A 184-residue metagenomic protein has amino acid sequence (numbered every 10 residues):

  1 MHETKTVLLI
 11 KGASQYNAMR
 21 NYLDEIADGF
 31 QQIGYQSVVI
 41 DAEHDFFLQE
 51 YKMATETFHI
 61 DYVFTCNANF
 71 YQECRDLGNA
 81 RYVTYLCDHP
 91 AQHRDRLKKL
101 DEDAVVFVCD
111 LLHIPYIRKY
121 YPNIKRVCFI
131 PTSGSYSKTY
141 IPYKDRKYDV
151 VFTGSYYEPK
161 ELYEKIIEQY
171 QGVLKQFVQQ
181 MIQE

Functional and structural regions predicted by a protein language model:
M1-A80: N-terminal pre-catalytic "stem/leader" segment of glycosyltransferase-like enzymes
H2-E3, I10-A18, Y22, Y121-E184: Nucleotide-sugar donor-binding catalytic core of glycosyltransferases
A13-Q15, H44-F46, A68-Y71, D88-A91 (+3 more regions): Short, solvent-exposed loop/turn segments at secondary-structure junctions
H59-D61, A104, D149: Conserved acidic residues
D76-P90, V105-C109, T132: Active-site proximal beta-strand in glycosyltransferases
G78-N79, D101-E102, P122-N123: Short, structured coil segments at secondary-structure junctions
R94-F107: A conserved, positively charged/aromatic
F107-I124: A short, active-site helix/loop in glycosyltransferases that binds the activated sugar's phosphate group
